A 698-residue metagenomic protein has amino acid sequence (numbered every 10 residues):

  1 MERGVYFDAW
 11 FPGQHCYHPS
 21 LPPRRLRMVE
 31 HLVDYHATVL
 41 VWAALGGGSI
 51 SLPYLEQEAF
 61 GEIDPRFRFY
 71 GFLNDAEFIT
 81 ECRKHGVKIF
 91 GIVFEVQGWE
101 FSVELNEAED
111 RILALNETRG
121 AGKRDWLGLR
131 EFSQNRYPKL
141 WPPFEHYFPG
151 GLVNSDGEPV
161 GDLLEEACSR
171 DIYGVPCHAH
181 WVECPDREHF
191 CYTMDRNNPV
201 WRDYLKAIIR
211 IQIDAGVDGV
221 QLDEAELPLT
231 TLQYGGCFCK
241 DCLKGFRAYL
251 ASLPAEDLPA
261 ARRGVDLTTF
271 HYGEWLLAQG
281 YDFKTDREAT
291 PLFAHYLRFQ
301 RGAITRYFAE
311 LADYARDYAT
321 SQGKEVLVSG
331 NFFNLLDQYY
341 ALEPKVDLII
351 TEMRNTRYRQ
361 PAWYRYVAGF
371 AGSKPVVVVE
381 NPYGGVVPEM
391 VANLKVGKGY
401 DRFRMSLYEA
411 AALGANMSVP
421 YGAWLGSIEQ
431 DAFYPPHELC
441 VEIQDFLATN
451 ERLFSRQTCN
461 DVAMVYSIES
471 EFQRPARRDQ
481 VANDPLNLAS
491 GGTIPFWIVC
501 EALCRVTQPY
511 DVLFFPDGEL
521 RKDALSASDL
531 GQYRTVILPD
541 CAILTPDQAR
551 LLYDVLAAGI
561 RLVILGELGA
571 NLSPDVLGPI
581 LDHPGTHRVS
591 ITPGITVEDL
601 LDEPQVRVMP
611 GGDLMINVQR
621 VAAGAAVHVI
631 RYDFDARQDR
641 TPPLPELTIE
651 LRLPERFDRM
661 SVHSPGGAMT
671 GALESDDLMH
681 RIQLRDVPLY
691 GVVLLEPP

Functional and structural regions predicted by a protein language model:
M1-H15, L163-T193, P375-M390: N-terminal small/glycine-rich loop or linker at the start of catalytic domains across soluble metabolic enzymes
R3-A9, L40-W42, I89-G91, V220-L222 (+4 more regions): Hydrophobic faces of well-ordered beta-strands that scaffold small-molecule active sites in alpha/beta enzyme cores
Y6-R24, F190-Y204, P388-Y400: Active-site mouth loops of central-metabolism enzymes
Y17-D34, E58-G86, P199-K206, A303-E310 (+1 more regions): Aromatic- and glycine-enriched glycan-recognition loops and surfaces that form the carbohydrate-binding subsites
P23-S51, E77, A215-G219, S406-L413 (+3 more regions): Catalytic domains of carbohydrate-active enzymes, especially glycoside hydrolases
V29, V33-N74, Q97-E117, P228-C242 (+3 more regions): Aromatic-lined carbohydrate-binding/catalytic grooves of carbohydrate-active enzymes
H31, R119-I349, R354-R357, P361 (+2 more regions): Polysaccharide-binding and catalytic clefts of secreted carbohydrate-active enzymes
F270-G273, Q279, R287, F293 (+3 more regions): Carbohydrate-binding surfaces of carbohydrate-active enzymes
